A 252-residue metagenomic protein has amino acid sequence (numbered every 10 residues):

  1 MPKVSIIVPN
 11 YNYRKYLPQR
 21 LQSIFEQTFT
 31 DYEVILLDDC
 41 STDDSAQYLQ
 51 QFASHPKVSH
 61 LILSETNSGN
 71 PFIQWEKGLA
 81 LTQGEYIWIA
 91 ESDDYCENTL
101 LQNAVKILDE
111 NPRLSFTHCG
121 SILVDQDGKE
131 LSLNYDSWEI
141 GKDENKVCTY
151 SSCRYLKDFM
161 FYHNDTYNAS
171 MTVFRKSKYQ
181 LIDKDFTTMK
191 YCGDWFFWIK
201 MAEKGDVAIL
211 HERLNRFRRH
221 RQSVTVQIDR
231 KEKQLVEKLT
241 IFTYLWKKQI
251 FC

Functional and structural regions predicted by a protein language model:
P2-V4, F25-L36, D44, P56-H60: Short loop->beta transition adjacent to catalytic acidic/histidine clusters or analogous donor-positioning motifs
Y13-E26: Short, well-formed alpha-helical segments that are part of the catalytic scaffolds of diverse glycosyltransferases
P18, D43-Q51, Y95, T99: Acidic helix N-cap motif at the loop->helix transition within catalytic regions of sugar-transfer enzymes
S23, D38-Y48, T66-S68, E91: A conserved acidic beta->alpha catalytic loop
S64-T82, Y95: Glycine-rich, basic loop-to-helix element that forms the pyrophosphate-binding segment of sugar-nucleotide handling
I87: Short aromatic/hydrophobic "clamp" motif used to bind/position activated sugar donors
C96, W138-Q234, K238: Conserved nucleotide-sugar donor-binding catalytic segment
T99-E139: Conserved donor NDP-sugar-binding/catalytic core segment of glycosyltransferases
